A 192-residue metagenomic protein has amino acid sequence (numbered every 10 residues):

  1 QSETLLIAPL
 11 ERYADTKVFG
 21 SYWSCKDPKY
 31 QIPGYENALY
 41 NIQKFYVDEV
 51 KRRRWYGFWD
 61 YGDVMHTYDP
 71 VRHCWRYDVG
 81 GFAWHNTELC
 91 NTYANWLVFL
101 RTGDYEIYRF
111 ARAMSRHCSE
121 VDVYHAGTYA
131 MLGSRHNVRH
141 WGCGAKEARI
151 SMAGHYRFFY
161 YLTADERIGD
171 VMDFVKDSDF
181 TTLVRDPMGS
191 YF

Functional and structural regions predicted by a protein language model:
Q1-F192: Catalytic cores of extracellular degradative/oxidative enzymes
